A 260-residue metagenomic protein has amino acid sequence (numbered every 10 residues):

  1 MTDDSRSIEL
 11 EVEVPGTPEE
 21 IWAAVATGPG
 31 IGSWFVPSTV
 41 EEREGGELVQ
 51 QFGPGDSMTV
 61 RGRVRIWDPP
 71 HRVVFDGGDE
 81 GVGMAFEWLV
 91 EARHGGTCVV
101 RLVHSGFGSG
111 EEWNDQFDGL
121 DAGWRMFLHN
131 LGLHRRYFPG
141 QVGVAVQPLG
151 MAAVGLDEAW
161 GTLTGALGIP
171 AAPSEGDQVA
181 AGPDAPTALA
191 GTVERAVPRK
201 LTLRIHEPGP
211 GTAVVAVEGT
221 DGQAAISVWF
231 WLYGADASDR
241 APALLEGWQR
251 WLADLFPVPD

Functional and structural regions predicted by a protein language model:
M1-S7: Short acidic N-proximal helix/loop "leader" segments that mark the beginning of a domain or an inter-domain linker
E9, G16-E19, G28-R63, D68-R72 (+1 more regions): Short beta-edge strand/loop motif at the mouth of beta-sheet-based domains
E11, R63, E87-L89: Short, surface-exposed charged micro-motifs
V25, F35, G77: Short, flexible helix/strand-to-coil boundary loops that buttress conserved ligand/catalytic motifs in alpha/beta
A26-T27, H129: Solvent-exposed alpha-helix faces
V74, G78-L120, E194-D260: Beta-strand/loop substructures that line and gate deep hydrophobic ligand-binding cavities in soluble
G106-T164: Surface-exposed beta-loop interaction hotspot
